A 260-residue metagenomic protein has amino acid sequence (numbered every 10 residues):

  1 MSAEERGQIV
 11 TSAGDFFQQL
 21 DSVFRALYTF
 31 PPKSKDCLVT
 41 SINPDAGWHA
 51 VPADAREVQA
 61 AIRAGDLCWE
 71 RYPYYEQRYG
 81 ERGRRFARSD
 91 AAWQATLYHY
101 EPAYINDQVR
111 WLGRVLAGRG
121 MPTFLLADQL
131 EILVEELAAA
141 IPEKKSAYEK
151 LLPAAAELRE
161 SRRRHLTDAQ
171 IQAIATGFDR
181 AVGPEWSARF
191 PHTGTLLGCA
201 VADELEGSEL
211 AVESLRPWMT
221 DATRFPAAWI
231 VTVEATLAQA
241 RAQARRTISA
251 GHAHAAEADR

Functional and structural regions predicted by a protein language model:
M1-R260: Core of compact, soluble alpha-helical bundle domains
